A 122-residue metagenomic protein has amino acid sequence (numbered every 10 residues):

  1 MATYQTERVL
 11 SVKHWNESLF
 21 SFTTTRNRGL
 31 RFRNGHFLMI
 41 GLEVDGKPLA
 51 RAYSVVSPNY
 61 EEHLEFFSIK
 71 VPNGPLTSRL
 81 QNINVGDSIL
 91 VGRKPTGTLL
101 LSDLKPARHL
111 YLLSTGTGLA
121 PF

Functional and structural regions predicted by a protein language model:
A2-V85: Ferredoxin-reductase
P75-F122: FNR/FR-type flavoprotein reductase catalytic core
